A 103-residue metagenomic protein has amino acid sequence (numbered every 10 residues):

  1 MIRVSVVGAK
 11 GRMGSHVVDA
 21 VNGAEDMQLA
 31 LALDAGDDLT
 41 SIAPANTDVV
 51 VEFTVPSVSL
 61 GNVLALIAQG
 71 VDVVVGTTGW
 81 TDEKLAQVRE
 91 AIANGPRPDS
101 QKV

Functional and structural regions predicted by a protein language model:
M1-V4: Extreme N-terminal starter segment of soluble prokaryotic enzymes
V7-V18: N-terminal Rossmann NAD(P)H-binding glycine-rich loop of SDR-like oxidoreductase domains
A24-L31, D48: A generic structural motif
D34-T47: Short acidic low-complexity segments
A43, V49, F53, S57-G76: Rossmann-fold NAD(P) dinucleotide-binding segment
L64, A68, G76-V103: Rossmann-fold NAD(P)-binding glycine/threonine-rich loop
